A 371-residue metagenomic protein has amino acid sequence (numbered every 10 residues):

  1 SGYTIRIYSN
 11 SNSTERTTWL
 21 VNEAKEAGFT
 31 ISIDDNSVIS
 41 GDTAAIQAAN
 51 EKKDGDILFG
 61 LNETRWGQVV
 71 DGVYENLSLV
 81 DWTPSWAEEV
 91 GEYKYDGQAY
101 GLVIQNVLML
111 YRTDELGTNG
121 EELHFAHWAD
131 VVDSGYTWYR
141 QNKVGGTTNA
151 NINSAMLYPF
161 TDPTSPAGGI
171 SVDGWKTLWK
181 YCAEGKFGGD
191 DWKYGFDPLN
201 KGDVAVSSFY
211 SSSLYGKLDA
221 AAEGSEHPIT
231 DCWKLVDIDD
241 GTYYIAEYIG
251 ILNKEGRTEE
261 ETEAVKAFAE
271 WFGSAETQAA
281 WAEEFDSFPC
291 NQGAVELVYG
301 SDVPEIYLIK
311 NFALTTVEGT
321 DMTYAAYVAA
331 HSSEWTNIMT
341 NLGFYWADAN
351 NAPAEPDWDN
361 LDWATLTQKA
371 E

Functional and structural regions predicted by a protein language model:
G2-G67: Early extracytoplasmic/lumenal segment of secretory-pathway proteins
S40-A44, L61-N106, G117-F125: Hinge/lid segment of periplasmic solute-binding proteins
Q68-S78, E92-D96, K217-D237, V303-L308: Ligand-binding "clamshell"
P84, Q105, T177-Y181, H227-N253: Periplasmic-binding protein-like
W128-T147, M156-F160: Short loop->beta-strand "edge-of-pocket" segments that line small-molecule binding or catalytic clefts across diverse
Y139, T164-K234: Ligand-binding pocket segment of bilobal, Venus flytrap-like solute-binding proteins
I249-A330: Mature extracytoplasmic/periplasmic domains
T315-E371: Conserved C-terminal helix/tail region of periplasmic/extracytoplasmic solute-binding proteins
